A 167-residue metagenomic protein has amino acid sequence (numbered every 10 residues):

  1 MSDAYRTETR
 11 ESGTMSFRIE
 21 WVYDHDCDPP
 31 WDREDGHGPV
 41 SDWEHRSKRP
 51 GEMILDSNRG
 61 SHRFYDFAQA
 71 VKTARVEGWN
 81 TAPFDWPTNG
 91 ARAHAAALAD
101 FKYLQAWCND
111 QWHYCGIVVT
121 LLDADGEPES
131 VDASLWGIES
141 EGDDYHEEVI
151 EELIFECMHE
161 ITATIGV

Functional and structural regions predicted by a protein language model:
M1-V167: Acidic interaction surfaces
